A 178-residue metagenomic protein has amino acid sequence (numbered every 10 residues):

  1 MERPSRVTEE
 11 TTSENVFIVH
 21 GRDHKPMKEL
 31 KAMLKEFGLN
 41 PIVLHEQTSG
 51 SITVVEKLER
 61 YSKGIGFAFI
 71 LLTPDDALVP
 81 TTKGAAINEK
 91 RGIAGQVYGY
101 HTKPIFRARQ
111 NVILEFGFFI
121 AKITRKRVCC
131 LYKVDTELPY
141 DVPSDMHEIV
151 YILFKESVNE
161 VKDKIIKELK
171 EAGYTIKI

Functional and structural regions predicted by a protein language model:
E2-P74, G95, I176-I178: Conserved N-terminal substructure of TIR/SEFIR domains
M27, D76-K83, P139-S144: Short acidic/His/Gly/Ser-rich catalytic and metal-binding motifs that mark active-site loops of diverse hydrolases
K31-L34, L58, T82-A86, P143-I149: Short, glycine/charged-enriched secondary-structure capping and boundary segments
F37-L39, I65-F67, I123-V128, M146-I149: Short glycine-/polar-rich loops that comprise or flank the Walker A/P-loop and associated switch/sensor motifs
E46-K122: TIR-domain catalytic/interaction hotspot
T124-D141: Nucleic-acid nuclease catalytic cores
Y140-I178: C-terminal interaction surface of TIR/SEFIR-family domains
